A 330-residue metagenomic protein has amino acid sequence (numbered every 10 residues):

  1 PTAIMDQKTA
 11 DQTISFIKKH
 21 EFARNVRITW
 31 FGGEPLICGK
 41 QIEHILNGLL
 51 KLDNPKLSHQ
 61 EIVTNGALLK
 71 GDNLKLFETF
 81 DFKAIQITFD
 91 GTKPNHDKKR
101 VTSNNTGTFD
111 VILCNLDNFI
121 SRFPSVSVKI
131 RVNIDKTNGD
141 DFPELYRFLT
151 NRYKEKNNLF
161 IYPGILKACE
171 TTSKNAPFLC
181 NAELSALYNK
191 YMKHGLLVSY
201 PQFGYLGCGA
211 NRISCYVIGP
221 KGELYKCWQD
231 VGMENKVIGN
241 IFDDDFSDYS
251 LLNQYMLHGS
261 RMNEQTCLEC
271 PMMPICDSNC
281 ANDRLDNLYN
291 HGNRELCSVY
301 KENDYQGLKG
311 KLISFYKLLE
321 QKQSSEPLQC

Functional and structural regions predicted by a protein language model:
P1-Q7: Canonical Radical SAM [4Fe-4S] cluster-binding loop centered on the CxxxCxxC motif and its immediate flanking residues
Q7-F31, C38-G164: Radical SAM/AdoMet-radical enzyme domain recognition
P94-K99, N157-C180, P201-G209, V231-I238: Flexible glycine/acidic-rich beta-alpha junction loops that bind and position SAM and/or redox cofactors in anaerobic
A176-F203, Q229-D277: C-terminal accessory region of radical SAM enzymes
R212-S214: Short loop/turn microsegments at loop-to-beta-strand junctions
I218-G219: Short, acidic, Ser/Thr-enriched surface-loop or helix-capping motifs
M262-C330: Radical SAM enzyme core and accessory elements
